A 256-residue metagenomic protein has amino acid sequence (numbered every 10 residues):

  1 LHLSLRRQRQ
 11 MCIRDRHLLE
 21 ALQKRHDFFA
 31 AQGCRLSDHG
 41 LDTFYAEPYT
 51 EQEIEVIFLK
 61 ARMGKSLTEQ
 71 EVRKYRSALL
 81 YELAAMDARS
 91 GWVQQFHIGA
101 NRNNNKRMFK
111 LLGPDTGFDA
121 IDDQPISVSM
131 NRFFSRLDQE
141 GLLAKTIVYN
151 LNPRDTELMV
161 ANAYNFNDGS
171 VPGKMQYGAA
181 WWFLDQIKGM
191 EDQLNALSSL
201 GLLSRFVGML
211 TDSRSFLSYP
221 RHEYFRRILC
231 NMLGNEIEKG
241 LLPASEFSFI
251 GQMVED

Functional and structural regions predicted by a protein language model:
L1-I13: Single conserved hydrophobic/aromatic residue that forms the stacking wall/gate of nucleotide- or nucleobase-binding
R14, L18-R35, S77, A85-S90 (+1 more regions): Extended recognition/assembly regions associated with phosphoester-bond processing machinery
H26-G33, S135-Q139, N165-V171, L197-L202: Acidic (Asp/Glu)-rich catalytic clusters
R35-R154: Divalent metal-binding pocket/active-site signature
E47-Y49, N104-G113, D155-Y164, I187-L194 (+1 more regions): Histidine/acidic-residue-rich catalytic or RNA/ligand-binding cores of hydrolases and nuclease-related proteins
Q95-G99, I147-L151, Y177-A180, L203-R221: Short acidic/histidine-rich active-site segments
T146-T156, A180-G189: Extended C-terminal subregions enriched in glycine
L203-R205, P220-D256: Mid-to-C-terminal alpha-helical segments outside catalytic/metal-binding sites
